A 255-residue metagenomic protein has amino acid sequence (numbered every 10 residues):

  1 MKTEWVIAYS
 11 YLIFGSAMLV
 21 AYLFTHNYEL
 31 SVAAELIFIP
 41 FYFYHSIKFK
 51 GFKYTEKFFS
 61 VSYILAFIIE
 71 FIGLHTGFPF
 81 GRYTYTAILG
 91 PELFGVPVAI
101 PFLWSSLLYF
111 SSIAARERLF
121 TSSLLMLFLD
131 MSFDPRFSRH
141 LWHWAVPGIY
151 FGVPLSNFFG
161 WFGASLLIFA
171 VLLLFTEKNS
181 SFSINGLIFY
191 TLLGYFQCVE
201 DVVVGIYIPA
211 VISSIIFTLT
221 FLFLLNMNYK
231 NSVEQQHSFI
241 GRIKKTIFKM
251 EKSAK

Functional and structural regions predicted by a protein language model:
M1-K255: Aromatic-rich, lipid-facing transmembrane alpha helices and their immediate juxtamembrane interface loops in integral
